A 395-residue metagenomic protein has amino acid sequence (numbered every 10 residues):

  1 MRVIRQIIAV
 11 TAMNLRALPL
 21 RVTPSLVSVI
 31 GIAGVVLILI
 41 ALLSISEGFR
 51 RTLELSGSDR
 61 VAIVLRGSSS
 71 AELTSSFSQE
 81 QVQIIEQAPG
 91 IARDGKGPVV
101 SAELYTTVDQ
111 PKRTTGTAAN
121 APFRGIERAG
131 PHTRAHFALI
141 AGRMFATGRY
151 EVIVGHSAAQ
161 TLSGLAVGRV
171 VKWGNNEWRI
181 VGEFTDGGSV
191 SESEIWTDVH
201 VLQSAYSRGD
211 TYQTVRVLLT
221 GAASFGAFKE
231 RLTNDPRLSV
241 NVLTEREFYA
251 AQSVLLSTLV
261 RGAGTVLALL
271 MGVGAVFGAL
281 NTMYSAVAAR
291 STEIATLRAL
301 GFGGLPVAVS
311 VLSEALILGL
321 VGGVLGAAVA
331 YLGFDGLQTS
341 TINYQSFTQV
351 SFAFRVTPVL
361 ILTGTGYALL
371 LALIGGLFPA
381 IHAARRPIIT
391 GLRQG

Functional and structural regions predicted by a protein language model:
M1-L37: N-terminal Sec/SRP start-transfer signal
V22-F49, S257-E293, L316-L325, L370-I374: Hydrophobic alpha-helical transmembrane segments of multi-pass inner-membrane transport and secretion
A33-P122, A141-R143, G148, S204 (+3 more regions): Hydrophobic, regular-secondary-structure patches
A92, P111-A118, M144, Q160 (+2 more regions): Mechanotransmission and gating elements of multispan inner-membrane complexes involved in transport and envelope
A119-T161: Short beta-strand boundary microenvironments
Y284, A289-Q338, T363, Y367-A372 (+1 more regions): Transmembrane alpha-helical interface segments in multi-pass membrane proteins
F334-I361: Short juxtamembrane loops and helix-capping segments at transmembrane helix boundaries of multi-pass membrane proteins
T357-G395: C-terminal membrane-exit region of the final transmembrane helix in multipass inner-membrane proteins
